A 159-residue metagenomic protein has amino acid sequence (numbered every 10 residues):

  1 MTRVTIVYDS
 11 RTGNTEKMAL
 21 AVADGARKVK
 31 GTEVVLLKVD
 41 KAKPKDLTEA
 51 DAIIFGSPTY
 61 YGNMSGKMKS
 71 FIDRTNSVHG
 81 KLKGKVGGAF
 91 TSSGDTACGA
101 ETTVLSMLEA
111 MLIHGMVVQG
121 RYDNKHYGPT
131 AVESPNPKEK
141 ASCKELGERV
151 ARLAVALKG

Functional and structural regions predicted by a protein language model:
T2-V29: N-terminal beta1-alpha1 ligand-phosphate binding loop
R11, M64, A100, P135-E139: Residue-level preference for long, well-ordered alpha-helices that form the structural scaffold of enzyme catalytic
G25-T32, V78-K81: Short helix-capping segments at alpha-helix termini
V29, K43, V117-G159: Glycine-rich phosphate/pyrophosphate-binding loop and the adjoining helix
T32-K41: A short beta-strand-loop structural module common to alpha/beta enzyme folds
D40-D123: Helix-loop-strand module that forms the ligand-binding subsite of alpha/beta enzymes
